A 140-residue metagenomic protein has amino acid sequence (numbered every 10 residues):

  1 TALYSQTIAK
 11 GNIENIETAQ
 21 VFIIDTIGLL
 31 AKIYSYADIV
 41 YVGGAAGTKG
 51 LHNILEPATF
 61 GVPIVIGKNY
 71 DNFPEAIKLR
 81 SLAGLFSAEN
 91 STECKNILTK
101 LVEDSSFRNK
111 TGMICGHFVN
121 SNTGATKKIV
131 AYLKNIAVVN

Functional and structural regions predicted by a protein language model:
T1-N140: Nucleotide-activated sugar donor-binding and catalytic core shared by glycosyltransferases and related lipid-linked
